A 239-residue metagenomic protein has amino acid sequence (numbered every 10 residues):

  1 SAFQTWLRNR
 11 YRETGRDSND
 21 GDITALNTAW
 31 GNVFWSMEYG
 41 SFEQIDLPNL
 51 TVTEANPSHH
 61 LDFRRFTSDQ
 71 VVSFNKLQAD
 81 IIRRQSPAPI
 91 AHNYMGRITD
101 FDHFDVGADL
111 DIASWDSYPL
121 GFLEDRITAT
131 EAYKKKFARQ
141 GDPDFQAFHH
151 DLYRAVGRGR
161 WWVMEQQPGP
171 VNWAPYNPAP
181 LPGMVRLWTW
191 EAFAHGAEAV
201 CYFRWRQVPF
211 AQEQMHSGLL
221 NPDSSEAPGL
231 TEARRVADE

Functional and structural regions predicted by a protein language model:
S1-D151: Polysaccharide-binding and catalytic clefts of secreted carbohydrate-active enzymes
F42-I45, K76, Y118-G121, T130-E239: Carbohydrate-binding surfaces of carbohydrate-active enzymes
